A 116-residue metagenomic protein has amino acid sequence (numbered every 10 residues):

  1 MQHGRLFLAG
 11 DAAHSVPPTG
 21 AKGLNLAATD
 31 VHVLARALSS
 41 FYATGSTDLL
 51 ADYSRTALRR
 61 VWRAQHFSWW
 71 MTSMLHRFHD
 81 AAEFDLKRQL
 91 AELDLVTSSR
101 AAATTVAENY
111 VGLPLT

Functional and structural regions predicted by a protein language model:
M1-G23: FAD/FMN-dependent oxidoreductases across multiple families
T19-A21, R36-T116: C-terminal helical "tail/cap" subdomain of flavin- and related membrane-associated enzymes
